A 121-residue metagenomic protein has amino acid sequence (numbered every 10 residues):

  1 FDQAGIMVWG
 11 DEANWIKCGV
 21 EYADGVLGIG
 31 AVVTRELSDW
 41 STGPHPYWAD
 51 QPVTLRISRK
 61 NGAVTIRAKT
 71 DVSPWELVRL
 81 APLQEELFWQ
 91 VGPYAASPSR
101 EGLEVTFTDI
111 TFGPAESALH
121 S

Functional and structural regions predicted by a protein language model:
F1-S121: Extracellular glycan-recognition regions
